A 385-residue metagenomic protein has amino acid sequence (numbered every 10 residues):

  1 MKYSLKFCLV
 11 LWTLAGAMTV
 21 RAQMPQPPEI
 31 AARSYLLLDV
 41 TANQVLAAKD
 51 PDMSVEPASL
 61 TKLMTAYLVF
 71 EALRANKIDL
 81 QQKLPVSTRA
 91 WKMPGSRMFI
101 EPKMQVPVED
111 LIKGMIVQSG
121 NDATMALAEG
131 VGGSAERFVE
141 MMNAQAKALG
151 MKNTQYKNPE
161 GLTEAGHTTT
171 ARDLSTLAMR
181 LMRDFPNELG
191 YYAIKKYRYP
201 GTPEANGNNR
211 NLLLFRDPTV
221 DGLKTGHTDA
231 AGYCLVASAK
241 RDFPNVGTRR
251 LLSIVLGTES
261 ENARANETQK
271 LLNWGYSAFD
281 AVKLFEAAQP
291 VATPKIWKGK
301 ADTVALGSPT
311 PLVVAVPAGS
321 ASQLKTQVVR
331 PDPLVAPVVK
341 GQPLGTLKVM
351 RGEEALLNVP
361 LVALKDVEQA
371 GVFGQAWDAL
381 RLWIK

Functional and structural regions predicted by a protein language model:
M1-Y3: N-terminal secretory signal peptides that target proteins for export/translocation
K6-A17: Bacterial N-terminal signal peptides
V10, I30-A31, M53-S54, L111 (+3 more regions): Generic detector of short alpha-helix boundary/capping microenvironments and adjacent low-complexity segments
T13, Q26-P28, A48, P244 (+2 more regions): Sterically constrained small-residue positions within well-ordered secondary structures of folded domains
V20-P186: Active-site-adjacent loops and short helices of periplasmic peptidoglycan-processing enzymes
K152-Q155, T163-T168, R172-K385: Domain-terminus/edge residues, biased toward the C-terminal soluble/receptor-binding domains of extracytoplasmic
